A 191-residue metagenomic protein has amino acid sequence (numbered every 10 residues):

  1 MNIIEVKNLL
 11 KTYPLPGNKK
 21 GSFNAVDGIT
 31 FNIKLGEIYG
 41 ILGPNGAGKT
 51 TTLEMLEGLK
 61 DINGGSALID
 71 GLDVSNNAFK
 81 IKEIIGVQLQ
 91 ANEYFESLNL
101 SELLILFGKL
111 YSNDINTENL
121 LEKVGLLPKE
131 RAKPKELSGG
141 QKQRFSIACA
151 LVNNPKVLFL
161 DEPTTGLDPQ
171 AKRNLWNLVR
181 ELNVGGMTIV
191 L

Functional and structural regions predicted by a protein language model:
P44-G48: Walker A (P-loop) phosphate-binding loop of ABC-type ATPase nucleotide-binding domains
E57: Helix-to-loop junction immediately C-terminal to a conserved catalytic motif
I105, K109, D114-K129: Conserved ABC ATPase "signature" region
K133-L137: Conserved ABC ATPase signature
I147: Hydrophobic anchor residue at the start of the ABC signature
L158-D161: Catalytic Walker B motif of ABC-type/P-loop ATPase nucleotide-binding domains
